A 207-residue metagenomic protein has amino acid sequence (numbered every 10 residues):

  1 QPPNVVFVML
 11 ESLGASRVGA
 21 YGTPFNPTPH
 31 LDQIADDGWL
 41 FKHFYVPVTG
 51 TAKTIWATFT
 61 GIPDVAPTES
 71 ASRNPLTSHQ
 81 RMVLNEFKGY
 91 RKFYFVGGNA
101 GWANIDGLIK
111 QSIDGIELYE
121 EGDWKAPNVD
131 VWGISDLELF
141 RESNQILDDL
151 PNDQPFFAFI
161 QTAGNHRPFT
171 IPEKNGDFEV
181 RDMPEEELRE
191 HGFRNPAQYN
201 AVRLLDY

Functional and structural regions predicted by a protein language model:
Q1-Y207: Solvent-exposed soluble domains appended to multi-pass membrane proteins
